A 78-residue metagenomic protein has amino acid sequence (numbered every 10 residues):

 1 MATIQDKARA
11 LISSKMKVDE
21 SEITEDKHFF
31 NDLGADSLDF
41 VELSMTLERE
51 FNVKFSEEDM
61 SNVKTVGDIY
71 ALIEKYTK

Functional and structural regions predicted by a protein language model:
A2-A35, D39, L43-M45, E50-K78: Phosphopantetheine-dependent thiolation modules in NRPS/PKS and related acyl-activating systems
